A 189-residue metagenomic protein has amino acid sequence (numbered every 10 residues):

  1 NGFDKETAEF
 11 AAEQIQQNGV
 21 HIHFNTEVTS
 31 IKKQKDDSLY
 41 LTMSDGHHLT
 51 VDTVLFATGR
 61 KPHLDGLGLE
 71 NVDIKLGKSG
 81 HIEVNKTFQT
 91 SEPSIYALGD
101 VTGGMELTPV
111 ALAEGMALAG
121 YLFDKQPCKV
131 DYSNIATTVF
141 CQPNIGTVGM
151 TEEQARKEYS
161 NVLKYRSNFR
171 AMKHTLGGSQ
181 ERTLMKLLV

Functional and structural regions predicted by a protein language model:
N1-K35, Y40, S44, E106-L112 (+1 more regions): Rossmann-like dinucleotide-binding cores of NAD(P)H-dependent redox enzymes
I22-F24, V28, I82, V162-K164: Generic structural signal for residues in well-ordered beta-strands
K33-L39, E92, G178-R182: A short, glycine/Asx- and small/polar-enriched loop/turn that sits immediately N-terminal to a beta-strand
M43-D45, K86, V189: Short acidic, glycine-rich loop/turn motifs
H47-D73, K78, T147-V189: C-terminal catalytic lobe of FAD-dependent flavoproteins
H48-Q126: FAD-site-proximal beta/loop scaffold in flavoenzymes
T90-S94, D131-S133, V189: Short, flexible turn/loop "capping" segments at secondary-structure junctions
D100-L107, C141, R170-G178: Glycine-rich phosphate/pyrophosphate-binding beta-alpha loops
